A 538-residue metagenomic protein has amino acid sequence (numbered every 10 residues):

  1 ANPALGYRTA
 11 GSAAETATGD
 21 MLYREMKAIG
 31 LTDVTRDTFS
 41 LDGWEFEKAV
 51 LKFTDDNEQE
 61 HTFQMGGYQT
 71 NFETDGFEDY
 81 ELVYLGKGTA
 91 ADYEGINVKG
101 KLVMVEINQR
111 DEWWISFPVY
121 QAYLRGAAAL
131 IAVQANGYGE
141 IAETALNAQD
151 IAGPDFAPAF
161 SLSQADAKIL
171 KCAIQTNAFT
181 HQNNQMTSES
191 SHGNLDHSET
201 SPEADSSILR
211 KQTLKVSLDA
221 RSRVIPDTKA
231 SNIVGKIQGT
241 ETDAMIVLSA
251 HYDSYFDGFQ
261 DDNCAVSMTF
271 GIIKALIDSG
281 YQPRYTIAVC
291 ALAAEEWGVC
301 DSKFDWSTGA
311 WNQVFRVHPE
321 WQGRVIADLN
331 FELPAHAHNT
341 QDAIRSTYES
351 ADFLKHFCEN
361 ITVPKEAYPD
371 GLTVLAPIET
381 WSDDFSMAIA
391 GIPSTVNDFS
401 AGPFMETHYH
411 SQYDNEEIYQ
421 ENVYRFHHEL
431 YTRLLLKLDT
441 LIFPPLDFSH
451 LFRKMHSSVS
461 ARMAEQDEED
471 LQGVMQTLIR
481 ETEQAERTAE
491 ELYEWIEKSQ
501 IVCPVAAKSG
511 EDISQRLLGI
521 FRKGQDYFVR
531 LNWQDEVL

Functional and structural regions predicted by a protein language model:
N2-K99, Q185: Noncatalytic luminal/extracellular "stalk/propeptide" segments of secretory-pathway proteins
P3-A13, Y84, E106-W113, F117-V119 (+7 more regions): Second-shell loop/turn segments in exported
A10, Q64-S161, D261, D370-T373: Extracellular/luminal Protease-associated
A13-E25, F117, Q121, A165-I169 (+8 more regions): Extracytoplasmic/secreted proteins, especially bacterial periplasmic and envelope-associated proteins
T62-G95, I151-Q260, F270-Y281: Soluble metallo-hydrolase cores and metallopeptidase-like ectodomains found primarily in the secretory/periplasmic
R110-F117, Q121, K229-N232, S254-E349: Acidic/histidine-rich catalytic neighborhood of metal-dependent amide-processing enzymes
T228, V325, L333-R453, S457 (+1 more regions): Active-site-adjacent substrate-binding region of metalloamidase/peptidase-like peptide-processing proteins
L446-D535: Acidic, Ser/Thr-rich low-complexity intrinsically disordered segments
